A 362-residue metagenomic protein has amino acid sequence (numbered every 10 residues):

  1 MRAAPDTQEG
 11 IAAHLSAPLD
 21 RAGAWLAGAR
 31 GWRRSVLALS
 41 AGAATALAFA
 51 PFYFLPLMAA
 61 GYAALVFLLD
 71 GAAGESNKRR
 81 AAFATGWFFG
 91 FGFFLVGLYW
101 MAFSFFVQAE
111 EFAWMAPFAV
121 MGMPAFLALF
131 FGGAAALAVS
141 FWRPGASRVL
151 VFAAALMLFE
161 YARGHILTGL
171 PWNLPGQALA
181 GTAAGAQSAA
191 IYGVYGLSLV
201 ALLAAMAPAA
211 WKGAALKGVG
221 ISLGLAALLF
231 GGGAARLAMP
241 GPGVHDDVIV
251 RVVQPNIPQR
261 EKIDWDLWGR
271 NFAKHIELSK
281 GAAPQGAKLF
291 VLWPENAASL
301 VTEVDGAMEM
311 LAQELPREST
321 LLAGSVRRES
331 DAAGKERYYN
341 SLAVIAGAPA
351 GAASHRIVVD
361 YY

Functional and structural regions predicted by a protein language model:
R2-M239: Membrane-embedded alpha-helical bundles of multi-pass enzymes that act on lipidic or dolichyl-linked glycan substrates
A235-Y362: Soluble catalytic regions of membrane-associated enzymes that act on cell-envelope and secretory-pathway components
